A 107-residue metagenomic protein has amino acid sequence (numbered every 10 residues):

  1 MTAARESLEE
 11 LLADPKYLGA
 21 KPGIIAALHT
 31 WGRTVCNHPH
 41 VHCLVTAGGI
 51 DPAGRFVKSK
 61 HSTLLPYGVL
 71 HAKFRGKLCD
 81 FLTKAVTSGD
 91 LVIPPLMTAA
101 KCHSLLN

Functional and structural regions predicted by a protein language model:
M1-N107: Beta->alpha loop/short-helix hinge microenvironment recognizer with preference for catalytic Tyr/His contexts
